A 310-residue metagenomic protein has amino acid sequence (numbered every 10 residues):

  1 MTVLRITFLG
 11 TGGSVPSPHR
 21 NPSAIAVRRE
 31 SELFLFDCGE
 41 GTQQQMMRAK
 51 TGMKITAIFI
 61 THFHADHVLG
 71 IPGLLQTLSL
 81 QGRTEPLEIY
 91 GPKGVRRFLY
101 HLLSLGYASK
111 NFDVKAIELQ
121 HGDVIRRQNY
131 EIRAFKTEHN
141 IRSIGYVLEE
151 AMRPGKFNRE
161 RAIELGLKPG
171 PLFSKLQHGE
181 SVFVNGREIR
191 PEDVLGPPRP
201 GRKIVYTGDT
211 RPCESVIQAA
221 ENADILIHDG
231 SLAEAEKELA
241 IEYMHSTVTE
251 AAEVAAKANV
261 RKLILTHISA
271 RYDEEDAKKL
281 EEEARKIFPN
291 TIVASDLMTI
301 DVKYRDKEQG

Functional and structural regions predicted by a protein language model:
T2-T51, T84-P86, Y146-L148, G155 (+2 more regions): Conserved beta-strand hairpin/beta-sheet module of binuclear metal-dependent hydrolase folds, prominently
T7, Y90, K115-Q120, R133-F135 (+1 more regions): General small-molecule cofactor/ligand-binding pocket signal
F36-G39, T56-F63, G91-P92, V205-T210 (+3 more regions): Active-site neighborhood of phospho(di)ester-bond hydrolases with catalytic His/Asp-centered motifs
E40-Y90, E118: Active-site metal-binding motif and surrounding structural segment of the metallo-beta-lactamase
G70-L78, D273-E283: Metal-dependent catalytic neighborhoods of phosphoester/phosphodiester hydrolases
R83-E118, R271: Active-site neighborhood of divalent metal-dependent phosphoester bond hydrolases
R83-L87, A258-K262, P289: A short helix->loop->beta-strand "cap" motif at the edges of active sites that frequently abuts
Q120-L265, D276-E282, K303-G310: Metal-dependent phosphodiesterase/nuclease catalytic metal-binding core
